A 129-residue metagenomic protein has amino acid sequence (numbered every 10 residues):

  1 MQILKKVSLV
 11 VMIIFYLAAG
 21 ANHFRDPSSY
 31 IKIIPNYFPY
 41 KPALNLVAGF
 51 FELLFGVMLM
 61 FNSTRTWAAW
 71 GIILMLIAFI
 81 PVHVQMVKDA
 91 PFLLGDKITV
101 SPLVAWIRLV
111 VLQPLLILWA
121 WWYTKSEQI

Functional and structural regions predicted by a protein language model:
M1-I129: Membrane-interface extramembranous regions
